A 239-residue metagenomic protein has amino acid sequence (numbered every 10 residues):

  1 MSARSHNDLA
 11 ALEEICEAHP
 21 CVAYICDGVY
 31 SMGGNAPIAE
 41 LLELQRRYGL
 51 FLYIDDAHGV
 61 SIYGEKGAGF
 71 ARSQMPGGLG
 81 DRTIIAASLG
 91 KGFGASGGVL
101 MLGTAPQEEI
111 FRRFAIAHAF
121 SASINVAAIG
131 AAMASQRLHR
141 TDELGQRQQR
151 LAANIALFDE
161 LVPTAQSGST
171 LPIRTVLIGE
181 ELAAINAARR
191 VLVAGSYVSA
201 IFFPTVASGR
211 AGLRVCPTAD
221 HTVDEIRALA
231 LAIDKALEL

Functional and structural regions predicted by a protein language model:
M1-I54: Active-site phosphate-binding strand-loop segment of PLP-dependent enzymes
D27, D55, G98-V99, L151 (+2 more regions): Structural scaffold positions in well-ordered secondary structure
Y63-L79: Basic, amphipathic juxtamembrane/active-site segments that coordinate anionic phosphate or diphosphate groups
Q74-I110: Active-site PLP attachment segment
I84-A86, F114-I124: A short glycine-threonine-serine/GTX helix/turn-capping micro-motif
A119, V193-V198, I233-L239: A common structural junction motif
S123-E143, R150, N154, D159-V162: Structural motif of enzymes handling amino- and sulfur-group chemistry
R147-D159, P163-G195, T205, G209-R210 (+1 more regions): Conserved PLP-binding catalytic core of the aspartate aminotransferase-like
